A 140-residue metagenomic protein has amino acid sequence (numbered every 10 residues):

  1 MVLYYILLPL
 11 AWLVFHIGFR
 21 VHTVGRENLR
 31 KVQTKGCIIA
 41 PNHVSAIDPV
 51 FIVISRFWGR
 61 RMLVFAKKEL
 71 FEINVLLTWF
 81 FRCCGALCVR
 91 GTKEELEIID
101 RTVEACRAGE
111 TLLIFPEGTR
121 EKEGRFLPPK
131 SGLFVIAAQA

Functional and structural regions predicted by a protein language model:
M1-A11: Helix-enriched interaction subdomains in cytosolic or periplasmic regions, typified by TIR/SEFIR signaling/NADase cores
L8, I17-A140: Soluble catalytic domains of membrane acyltransferases
